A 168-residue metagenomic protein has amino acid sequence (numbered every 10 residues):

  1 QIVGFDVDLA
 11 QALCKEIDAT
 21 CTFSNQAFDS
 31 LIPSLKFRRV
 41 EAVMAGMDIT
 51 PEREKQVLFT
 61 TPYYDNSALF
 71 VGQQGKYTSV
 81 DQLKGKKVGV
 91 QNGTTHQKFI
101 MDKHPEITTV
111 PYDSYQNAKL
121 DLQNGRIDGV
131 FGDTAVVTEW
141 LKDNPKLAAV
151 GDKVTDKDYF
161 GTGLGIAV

Functional and structural regions predicted by a protein language model:
Q1, A10-A19, H96-S114, L141-P145: Ligand-binding cleft/hinge of the Venus flytrap
Q1-D8, D81, T155-D158, V168: Short, solvent-exposed loop/beta-turn-alpha elements that line the ligand-binding surface or hinge of extracytoplasmic
Q1-G46: Extracytoplasmic small-molecule ligand-binding "clamshell" domains of the periplasmic binding protein/Venus flytrap
V7-D8, T22-P33, G75, V110-N124: Short helix-initiation/N-cap motifs at beta->coil->alpha
L13, L35-K36, L83, L122-Q123 (+1 more regions): Hydrophobic residues within well-ordered alpha-helices
D18-T20, K36-A45, K87, P105 (+2 more regions): Alpha-to-beta junction loops
T60, G72-V88: Flexible hinge/capping segments at coil-to-helix
Y64-V71, T134, L141-V168: Periplasmic-binding protein-like
